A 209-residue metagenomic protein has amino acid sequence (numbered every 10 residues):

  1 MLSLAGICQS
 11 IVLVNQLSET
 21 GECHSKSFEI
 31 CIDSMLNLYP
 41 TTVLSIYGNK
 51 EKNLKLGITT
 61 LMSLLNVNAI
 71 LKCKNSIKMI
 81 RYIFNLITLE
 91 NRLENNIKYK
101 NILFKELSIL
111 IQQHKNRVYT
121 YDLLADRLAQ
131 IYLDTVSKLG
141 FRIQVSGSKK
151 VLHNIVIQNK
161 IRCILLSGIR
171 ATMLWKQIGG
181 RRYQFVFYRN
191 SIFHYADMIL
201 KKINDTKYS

Functional and structural regions predicted by a protein language model:
M1-N66: Leu/Val/Ala/Ile-rich N-terminal alpha-helices, chiefly Sec-type signal peptides and the beginnings
L2, G6-L13, K78-R81, N85 (+8 more regions): Charged, amphipathic alpha-helical oligomerization/scaffolding segments
V12, Q16-E19, N91, N95-K98 (+2 more regions): Charged/polar positions within long, soluble alpha-helices
E19-K26, G147, G180-F187: Structured alpha-helical bundle/scaffold domains in large eukaryotic membrane-trafficking regulators
Y39-Y119: Long amphipathic alpha-helical segments with strong coiled-coil/leucine-zipper propensity
L44-L56, D122-I143: An acidic intrinsically disordered interaction segment
I111-Q113, F141-H153: Short, charged/polar, low-complexity loop and linker segments that flank or interrupt alpha-helical bundles
K160-S209: Alpha-helical oligomerization segments
